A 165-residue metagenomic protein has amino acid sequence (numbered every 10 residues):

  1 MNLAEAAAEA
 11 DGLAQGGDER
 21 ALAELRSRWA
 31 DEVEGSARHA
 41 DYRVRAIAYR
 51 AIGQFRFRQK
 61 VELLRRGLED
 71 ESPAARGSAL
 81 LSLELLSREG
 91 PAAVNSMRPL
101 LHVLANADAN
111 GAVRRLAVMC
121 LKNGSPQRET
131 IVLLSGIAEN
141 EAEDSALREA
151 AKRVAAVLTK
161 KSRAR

Functional and structural regions predicted by a protein language model:
M1-L25, R43-F57, R66, G77-P91 (+2 more regions): Structural detector for internal amphipathic alpha-helices that build alpha-solenoid repeat scaffolds
N2-A7, G17-R20, E32-A37, S72-A74 (+1 more regions): Short hydrophobic/aromatic-rich motifs at helix boundaries and adjacent loops
A23-S36, F57-E69, G90-A105, Q127-E139 (+1 more regions): Amphipathic alpha-helical scaffolding segments comprising HEAT/armadillo-like alpha-solenoid repeats
A40-D41, E71-S72, A109-N110, A142-D144: Short inter-helical turns and helix N-cap capping residues of alpha-solenoid HEAT/ARM repeat scaffolds
